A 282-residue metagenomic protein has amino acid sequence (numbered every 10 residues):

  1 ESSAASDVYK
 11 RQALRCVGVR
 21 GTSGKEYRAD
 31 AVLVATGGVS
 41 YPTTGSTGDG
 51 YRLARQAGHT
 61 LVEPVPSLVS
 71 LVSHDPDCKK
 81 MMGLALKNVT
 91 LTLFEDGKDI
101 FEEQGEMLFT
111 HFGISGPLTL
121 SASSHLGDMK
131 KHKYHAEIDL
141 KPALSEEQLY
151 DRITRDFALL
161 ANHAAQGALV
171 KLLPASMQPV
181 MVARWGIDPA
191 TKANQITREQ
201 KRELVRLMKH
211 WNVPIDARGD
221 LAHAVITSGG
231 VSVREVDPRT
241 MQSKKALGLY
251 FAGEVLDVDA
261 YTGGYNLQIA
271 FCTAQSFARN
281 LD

Functional and structural regions predicted by a protein language model:
E1-A5, Y9-Q12: Single conserved hydrophobic/aromatic residue that forms the stacking wall/gate of nucleotide- or nucleobase-binding
K10-E26, V32: Conserved beta-strand-loop-beta-strand element in the redox core of flavoprotein oxidoreductases
E26-S40, R55, M107-T110: Short hydrophobic core segments
V34, L61-P64, A217-R218, F251-A252: General beta-strand structural signal in soluble alpha/beta enzymes
S40-L53, A57, V258-D282: A conserved FAD-binding loop/helix module that cradles the flavin
H59-V65, S70-Q195: An anion/pyrophosphate-binding glycine-rich loop and adjacent beta-alpha core in soluble alpha-beta enzymes
P179-D259: A glycine-rich dinucleotide-binding beta-alpha-beta segment and adjacent secondary-structure elements that constitute
